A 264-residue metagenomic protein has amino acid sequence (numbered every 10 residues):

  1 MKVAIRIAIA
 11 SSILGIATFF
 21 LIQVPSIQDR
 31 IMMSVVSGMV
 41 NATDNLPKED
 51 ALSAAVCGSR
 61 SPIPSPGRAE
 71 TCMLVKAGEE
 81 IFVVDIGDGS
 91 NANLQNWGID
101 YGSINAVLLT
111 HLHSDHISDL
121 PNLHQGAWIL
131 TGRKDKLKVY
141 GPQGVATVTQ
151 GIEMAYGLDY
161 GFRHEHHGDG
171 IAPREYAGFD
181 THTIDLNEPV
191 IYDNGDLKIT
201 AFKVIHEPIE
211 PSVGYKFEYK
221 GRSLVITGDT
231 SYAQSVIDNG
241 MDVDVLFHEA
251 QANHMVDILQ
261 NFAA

Functional and structural regions predicted by a protein language model:
K2-L224: Binuclear metal-dependent hydrolase catalytic cores
V24, F262-A263: Residues that cap or delimit alpha-helices
P208-S212, G221-F262: Active-site-proximal loop/helix segments of hydrolase catalytic cores
